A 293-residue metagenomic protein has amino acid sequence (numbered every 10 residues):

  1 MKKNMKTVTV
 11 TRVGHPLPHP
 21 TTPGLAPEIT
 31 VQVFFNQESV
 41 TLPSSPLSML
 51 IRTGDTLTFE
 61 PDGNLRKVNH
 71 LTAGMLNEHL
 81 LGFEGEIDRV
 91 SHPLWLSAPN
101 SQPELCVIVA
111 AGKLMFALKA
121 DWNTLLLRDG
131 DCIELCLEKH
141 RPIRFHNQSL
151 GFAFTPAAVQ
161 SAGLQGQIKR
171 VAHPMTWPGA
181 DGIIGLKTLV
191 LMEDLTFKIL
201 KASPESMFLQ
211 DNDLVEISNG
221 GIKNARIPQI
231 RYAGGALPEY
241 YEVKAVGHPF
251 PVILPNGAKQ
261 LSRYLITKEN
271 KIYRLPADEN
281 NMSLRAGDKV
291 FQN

Functional and structural regions predicted by a protein language model:
M1-K3, K67-F83, R89, N147-L164 (+2 more regions): Short boundary/loop segments of OB/S1/cold-shock single-stranded nucleic-acid-binding domains
K3-P23, H79-N100, S161-G182, P238-G257: Structural detector for short beta-strands of small beta-barrel domains
V8, V40, M49, G85 (+11 more regions): Conserved positions within tandem-repeat grammars
V10-P16, T22, S44, V68 (+10 more regions): Low-complexity, intrinsically disordered tandem-repeat tracts enriched in small residues
T22-Q32, L96-I108, G182-V190, Q260-L265: Short aromatic-glycine-enriched beta-strand elements
N36-I51, G112-L126, T196-F208, K271-N281: Beta-strand/loop nucleic-acid-binding surfaces
G54-H70, D129-N147, D211-P228, G247 (+1 more regions): Flexible glycine-rich surface loops and low-complexity tracts that mediate binding to linear polymers
T56, L65-V68, V109, L125-L127 (+8 more regions): Short linear proline/tyrosine/threonine-rich motifs used for host-factor recruitment and membrane trafficking/assembly
